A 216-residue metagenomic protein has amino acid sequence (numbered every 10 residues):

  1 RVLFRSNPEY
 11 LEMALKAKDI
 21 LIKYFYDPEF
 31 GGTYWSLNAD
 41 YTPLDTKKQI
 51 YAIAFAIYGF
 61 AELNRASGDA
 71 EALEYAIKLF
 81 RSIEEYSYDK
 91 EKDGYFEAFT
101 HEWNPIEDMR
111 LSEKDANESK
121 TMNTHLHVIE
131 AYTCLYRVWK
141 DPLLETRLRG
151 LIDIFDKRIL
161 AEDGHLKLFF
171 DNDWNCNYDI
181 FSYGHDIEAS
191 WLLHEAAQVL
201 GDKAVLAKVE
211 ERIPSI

Functional and structural regions predicted by a protein language model:
R1-I216: Glycan-recognition and catalytic cores of secretory/periplasmic carbohydrate-active enzymes
